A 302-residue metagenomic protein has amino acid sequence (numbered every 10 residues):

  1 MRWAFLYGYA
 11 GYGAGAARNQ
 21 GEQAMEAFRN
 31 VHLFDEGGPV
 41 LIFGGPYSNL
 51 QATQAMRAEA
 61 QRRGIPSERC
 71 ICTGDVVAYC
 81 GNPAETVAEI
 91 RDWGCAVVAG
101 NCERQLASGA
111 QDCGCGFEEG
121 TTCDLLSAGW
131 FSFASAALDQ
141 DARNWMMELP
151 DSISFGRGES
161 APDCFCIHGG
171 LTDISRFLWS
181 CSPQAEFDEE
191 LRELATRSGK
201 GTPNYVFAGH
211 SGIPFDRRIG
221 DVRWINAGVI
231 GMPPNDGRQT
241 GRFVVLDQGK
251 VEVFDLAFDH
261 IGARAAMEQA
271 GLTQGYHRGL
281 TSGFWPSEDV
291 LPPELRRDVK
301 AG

Functional and structural regions predicted by a protein language model:
Y9-G13, R18-W93: N-terminal active-site segment of His-dependent metallophosphoesterases
V31, D35, R217-G302: Acidic, His/Gly-rich catalytic cores of divalent-metal-dependent hydrolytic chemistry
H32-L41, F155-F165, I219-R223: Beta-strand-turn-beta hairpins that frame and shape the catalytic cleft of phosphate-ester-processing enzymes
F43-G44, R69-D75, V97-N101, I167 (+2 more regions): Active-site neighborhood of phospho(di)ester-bond hydrolases with catalytic His/Asp-centered motifs
Y47-Q51, A78-G81, C102-S108, T172-I174 (+2 more regions): Active-site environment of divalent metal-dependent phosphoester hydrolases
D92-F155, A161-D163, D173, C181-T202: Active-site neighborhood of divalent metal-dependent phosphoester bond hydrolases
R176-N235: A contiguous binding-surface segment within folded domains or other stable secondary-structure elements
